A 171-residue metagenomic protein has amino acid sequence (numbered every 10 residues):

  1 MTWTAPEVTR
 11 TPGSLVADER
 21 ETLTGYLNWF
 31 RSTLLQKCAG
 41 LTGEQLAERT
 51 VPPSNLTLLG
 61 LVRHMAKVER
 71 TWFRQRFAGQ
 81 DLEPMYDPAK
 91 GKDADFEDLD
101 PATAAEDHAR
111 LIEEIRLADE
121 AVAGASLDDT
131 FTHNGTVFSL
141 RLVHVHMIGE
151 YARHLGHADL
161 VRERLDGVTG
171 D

Functional and structural regions predicted by a protein language model:
M1-P12, R20-K92, T132-D171: Short, contiguous alpha-helical
K92-F131, L142-M147: Acidic/histidine-rich alpha-helical segments that form the ligand environment of transition-metal centers
